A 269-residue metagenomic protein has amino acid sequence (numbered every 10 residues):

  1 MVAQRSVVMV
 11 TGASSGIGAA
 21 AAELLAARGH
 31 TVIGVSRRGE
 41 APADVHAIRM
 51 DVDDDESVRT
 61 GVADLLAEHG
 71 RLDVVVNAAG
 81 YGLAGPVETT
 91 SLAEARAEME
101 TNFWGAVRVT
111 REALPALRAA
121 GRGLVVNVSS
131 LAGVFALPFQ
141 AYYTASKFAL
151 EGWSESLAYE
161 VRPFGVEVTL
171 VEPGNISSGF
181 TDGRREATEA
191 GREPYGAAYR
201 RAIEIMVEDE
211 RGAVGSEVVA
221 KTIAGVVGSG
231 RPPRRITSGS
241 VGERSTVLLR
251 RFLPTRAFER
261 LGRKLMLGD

Functional and structural regions predicted by a protein language model:
S14-S15: Conserved glycine-rich cofactor-binding loop
M50-T60, L92: The beta1-alpha1 cofactor-binding region of Rossmann-like NAD(H)/NADP(H)-dependent oxidoreductases
A78-L83: Conserved NAD(P)H cofactor-binding loop of Rossmann-fold oxidoreductase domains
P86-V87, S91-R96: Substrate-binding pocket helix/loop in short-chain dehydrogenase/reductase
T110, S146: Active-site helix of classical SDR
S130: Residue(s) in the substrate-gating loop at a strand-loop-helix junction that position the organic substrate next
P163-R211: C-terminal beta-strand-loop-alpha-helix "lid" module of Rossmann-like NAD(P)-dependent dehydrogenases
